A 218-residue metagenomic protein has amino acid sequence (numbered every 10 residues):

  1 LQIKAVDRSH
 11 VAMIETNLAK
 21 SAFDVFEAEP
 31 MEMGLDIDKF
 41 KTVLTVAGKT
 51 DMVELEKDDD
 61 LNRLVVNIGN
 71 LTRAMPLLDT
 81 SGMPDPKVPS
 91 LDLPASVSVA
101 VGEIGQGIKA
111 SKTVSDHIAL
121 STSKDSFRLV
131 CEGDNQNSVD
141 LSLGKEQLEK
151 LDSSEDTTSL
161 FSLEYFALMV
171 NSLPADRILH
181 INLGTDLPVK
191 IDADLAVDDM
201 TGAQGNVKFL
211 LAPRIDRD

Functional and structural regions predicted by a protein language model:
L1-T113, S121-D218: DNA polymerase sliding clamps and clamp-related checkpoint/processivity subunits
